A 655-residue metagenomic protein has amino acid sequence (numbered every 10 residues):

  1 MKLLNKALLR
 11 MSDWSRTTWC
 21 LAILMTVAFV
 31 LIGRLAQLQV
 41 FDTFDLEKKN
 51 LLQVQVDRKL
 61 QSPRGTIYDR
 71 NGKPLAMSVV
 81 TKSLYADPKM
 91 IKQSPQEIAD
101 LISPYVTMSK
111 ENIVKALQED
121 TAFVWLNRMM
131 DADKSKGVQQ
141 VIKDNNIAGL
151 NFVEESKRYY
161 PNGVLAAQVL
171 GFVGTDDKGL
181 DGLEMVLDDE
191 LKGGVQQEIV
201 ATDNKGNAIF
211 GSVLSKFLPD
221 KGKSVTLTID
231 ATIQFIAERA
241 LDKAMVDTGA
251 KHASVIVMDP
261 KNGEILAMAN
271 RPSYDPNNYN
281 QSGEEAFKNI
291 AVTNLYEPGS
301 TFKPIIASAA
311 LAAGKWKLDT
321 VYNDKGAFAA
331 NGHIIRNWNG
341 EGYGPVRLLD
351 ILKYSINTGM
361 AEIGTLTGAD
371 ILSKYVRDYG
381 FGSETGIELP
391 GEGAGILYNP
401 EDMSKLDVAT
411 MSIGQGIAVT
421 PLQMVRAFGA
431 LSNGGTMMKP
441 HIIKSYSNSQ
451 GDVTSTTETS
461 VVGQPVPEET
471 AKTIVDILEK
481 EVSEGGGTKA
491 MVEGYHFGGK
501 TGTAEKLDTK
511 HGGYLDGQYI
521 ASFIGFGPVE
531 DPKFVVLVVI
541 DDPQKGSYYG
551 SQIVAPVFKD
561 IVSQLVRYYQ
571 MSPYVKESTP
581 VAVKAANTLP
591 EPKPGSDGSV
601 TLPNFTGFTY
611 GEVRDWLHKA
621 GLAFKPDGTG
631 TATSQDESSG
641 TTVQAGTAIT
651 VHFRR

Functional and structural regions predicted by a protein language model:
M1-Y279, D370-G382, A490-E493, K510 (+5 more regions): Periplasmic/cell-envelope proteins involved in peptidoglycan metabolism and beta-lactam response
A36, A253, F534, L622-F624 (+1 more regions): Conserved beta-strand core positions
S62, K92-E97, R128-D133, D177-D181 (+15 more regions): Soluble non-cytosolic domains of exported or imported proteins
A76, D203-L214, V255, P260-S300 (+1 more regions): Beta-lactam-recognizing serine transpeptidase/beta-lactamase-like catalytic domain environment
N127-D133, G137-I142, V153-G163, A167-Q168 (+6 more regions): Conserved SxxK-family serine transpeptidase/carboxypeptidase catalytic domain of penicillin-binding proteins
T226-T228, N323, P465, T601 (+3 more regions): Generic structural detector for well-ordered beta-strands
F624-Q644: BRCT (BRCA1 C-terminal) domain core and associated BRCT-interaction motifs
V643-R655: Conserved "repeat-terminator" motif of extracellular CCP/Sushi domains
